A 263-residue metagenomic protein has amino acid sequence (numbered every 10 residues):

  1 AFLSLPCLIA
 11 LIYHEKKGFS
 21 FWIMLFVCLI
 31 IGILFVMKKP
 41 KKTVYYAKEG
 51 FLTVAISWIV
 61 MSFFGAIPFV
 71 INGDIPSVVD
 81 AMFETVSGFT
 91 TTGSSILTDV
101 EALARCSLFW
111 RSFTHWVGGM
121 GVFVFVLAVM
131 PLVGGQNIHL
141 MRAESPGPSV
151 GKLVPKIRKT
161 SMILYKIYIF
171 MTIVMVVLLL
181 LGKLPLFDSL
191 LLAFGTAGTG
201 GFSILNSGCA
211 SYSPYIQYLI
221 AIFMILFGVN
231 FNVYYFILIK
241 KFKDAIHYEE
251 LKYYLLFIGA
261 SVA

Functional and structural regions predicted by a protein language model:
A1-A263: Membrane-proximal intracellular helices of multi-pass ion channels
